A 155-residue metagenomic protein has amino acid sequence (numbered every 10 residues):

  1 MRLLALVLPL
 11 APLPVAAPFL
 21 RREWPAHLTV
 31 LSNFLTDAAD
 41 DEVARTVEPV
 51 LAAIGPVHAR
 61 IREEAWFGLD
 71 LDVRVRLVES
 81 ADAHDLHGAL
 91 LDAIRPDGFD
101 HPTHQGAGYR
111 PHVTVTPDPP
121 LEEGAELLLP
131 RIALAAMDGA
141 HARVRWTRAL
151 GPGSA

Functional and structural regions predicted by a protein language model:
M1-R60, S80-A136, V144-R145, A149-A155: Basic, often amphipathic N-terminal segments
E64: Conserved TIR/SEFIR loop-to-helix hotspot centered on a Trp-containing motif with a nearby acidic residue
F67: An N-terminal low-complexity regulatory-tail signal and nearby short nucleic-acid-interaction modules
L71: Active-site acidic/histidine clusters and adjacent loop/turn architecture that either coordinate catalytic ions
G139: Residue-level detector of flexible, active-site-proximal loop/helix-junction positions within diverse enzyme catalytic
